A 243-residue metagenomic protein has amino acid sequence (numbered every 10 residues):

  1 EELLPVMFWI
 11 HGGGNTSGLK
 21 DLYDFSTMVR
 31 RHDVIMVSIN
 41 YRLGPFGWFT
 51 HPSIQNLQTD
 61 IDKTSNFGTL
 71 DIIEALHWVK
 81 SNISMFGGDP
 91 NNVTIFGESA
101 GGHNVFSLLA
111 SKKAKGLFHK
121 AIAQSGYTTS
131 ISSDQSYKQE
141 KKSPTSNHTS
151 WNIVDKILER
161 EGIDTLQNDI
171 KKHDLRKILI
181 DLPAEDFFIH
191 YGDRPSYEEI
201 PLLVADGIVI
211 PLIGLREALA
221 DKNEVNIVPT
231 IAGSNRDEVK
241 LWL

Functional and structural regions predicted by a protein language model:
E1-V6, G18, P90, N223-V228: Proline/glycine-enriched tight loop/beta-turn segments at coil->beta junctions that connect or precede beta-strands
E2-L4, I10-I73, H77-M85, S133: Cap/lid segment of the alpha/beta-hydrolase catalytic domain
P5, V79, F86-S99: Alpha/beta-hydrolase fold nucleophile elbow
I10-G14, Y41, A100, G126 (+1 more regions): Glycine-rich His-Gly loop
N15-T16, G97-S107, V239: Glycine-rich nucleophile elbow surrounding the catalytic serine of serine-hydrolase chemistry
E74, S81, S107-A110, K115 (+2 more regions): Substrate-access "cap/lid" subdomains that shape and gate the entrance to catalytic or ligand-binding pockets
G88-N91, H103-V105, F118: Short secondary-structure junction motifs
